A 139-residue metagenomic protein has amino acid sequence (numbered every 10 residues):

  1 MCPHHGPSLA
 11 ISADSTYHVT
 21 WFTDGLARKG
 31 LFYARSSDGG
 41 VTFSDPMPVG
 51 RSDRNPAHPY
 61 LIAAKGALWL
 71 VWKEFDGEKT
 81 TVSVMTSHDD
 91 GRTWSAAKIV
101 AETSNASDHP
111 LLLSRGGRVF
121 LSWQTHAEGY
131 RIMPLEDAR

Functional and structural regions predicted by a protein language model:
M1-R139: Extracellular, repeat-based ectodomains that mediate carbohydrate processing or recognition
